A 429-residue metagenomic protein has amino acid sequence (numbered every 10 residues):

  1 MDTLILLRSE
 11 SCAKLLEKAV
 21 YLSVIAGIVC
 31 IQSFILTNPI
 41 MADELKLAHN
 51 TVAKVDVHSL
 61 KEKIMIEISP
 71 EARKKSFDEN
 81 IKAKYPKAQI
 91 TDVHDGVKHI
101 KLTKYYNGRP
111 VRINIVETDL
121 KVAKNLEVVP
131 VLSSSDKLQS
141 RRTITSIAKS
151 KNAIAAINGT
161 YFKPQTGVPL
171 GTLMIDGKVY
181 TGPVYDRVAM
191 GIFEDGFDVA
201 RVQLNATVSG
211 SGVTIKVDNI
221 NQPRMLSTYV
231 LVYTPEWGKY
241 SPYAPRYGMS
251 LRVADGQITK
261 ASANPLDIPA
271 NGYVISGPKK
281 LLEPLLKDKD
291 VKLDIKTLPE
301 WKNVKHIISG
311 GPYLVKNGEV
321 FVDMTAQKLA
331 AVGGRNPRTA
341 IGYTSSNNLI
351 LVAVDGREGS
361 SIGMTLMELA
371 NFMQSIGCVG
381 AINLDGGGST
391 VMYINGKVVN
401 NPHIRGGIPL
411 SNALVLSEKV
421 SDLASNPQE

Functional and structural regions predicted by a protein language model:
M1-L15: N-terminal secretory signal peptides that target proteins for export/translocation
S11, E17-V20, Q32-Y273: Zymogen propeptides
Y21-V29: Hydrophobic helical h-region of N-terminal Sec-dependent signal peptides in bacterial secretory/periplasmic proteins
V111, Q139-R142, K280, L286 (+4 more regions): Conserved active-site and cofactor/substrate-binding residues in soluble primary-metabolism enzymes
P164-V184, V188-I192, I295, I307 (+3 more regions): Conserved, well-ordered active-site substructure
G272-P284: Short alpha-helix capping/helix-loop boundary micro-motifs
L285-D294: Loop/turn positions that initiate beta-strands
D294-K302: Short, charged beta-turn/beta-strand-edge "cap" motif at the junction between a beta-strand and an adjacent loop
